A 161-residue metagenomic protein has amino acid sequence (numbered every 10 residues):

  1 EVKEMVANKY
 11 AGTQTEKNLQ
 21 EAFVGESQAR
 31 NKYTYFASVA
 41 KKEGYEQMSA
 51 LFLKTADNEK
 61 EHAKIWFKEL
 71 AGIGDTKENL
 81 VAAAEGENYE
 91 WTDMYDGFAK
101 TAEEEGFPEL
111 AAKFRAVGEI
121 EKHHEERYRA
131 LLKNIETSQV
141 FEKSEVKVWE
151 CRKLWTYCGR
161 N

Functional and structural regions predicted by a protein language model:
V2-N161: Non-heme di-metal
